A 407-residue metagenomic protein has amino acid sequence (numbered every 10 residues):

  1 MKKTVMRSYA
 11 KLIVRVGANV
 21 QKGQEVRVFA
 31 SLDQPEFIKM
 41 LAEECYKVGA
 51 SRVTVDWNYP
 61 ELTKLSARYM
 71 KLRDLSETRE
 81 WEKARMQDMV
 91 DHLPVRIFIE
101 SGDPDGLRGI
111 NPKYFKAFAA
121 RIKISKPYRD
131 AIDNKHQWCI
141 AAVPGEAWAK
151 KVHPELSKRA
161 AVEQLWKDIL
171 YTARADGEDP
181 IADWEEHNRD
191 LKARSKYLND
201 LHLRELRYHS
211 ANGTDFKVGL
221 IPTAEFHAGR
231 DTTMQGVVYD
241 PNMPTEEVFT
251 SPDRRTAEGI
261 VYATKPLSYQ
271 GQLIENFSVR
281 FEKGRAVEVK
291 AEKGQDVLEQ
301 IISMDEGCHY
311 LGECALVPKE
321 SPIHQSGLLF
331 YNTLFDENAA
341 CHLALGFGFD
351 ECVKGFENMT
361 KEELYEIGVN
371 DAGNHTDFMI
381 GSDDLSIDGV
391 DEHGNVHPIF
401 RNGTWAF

Functional and structural regions predicted by a protein language model:
M1-E258, G389, N395, W405-F407: Active-site bordering "gate/hinge" segments that shape substrate access to catalytic or cofactor-binding pockets
K11, N199-L201, Q270-Q272, G307 (+2 more regions): Short solvent-exposed loop/turn micro-motifs enriched in small/polar/acidic residues
G219, V289-K290, F400: Short linear motifs in exposed loops
T250-E306: Long, well-ordered mid-to-C-terminal structural blocks that present hydrophobic/aromatic surfaces
T256-E258, I274-N276, K283-A286, H309-E313 (+3 more regions): Active-site lining segments that contact anionic ligands and/or coordinate catalytic metals
E288-E357: Dual-mode signal for accessory low-complexity, basic/Gly-rich regions
E362-F407: Extended hydrophobic packing segments that form well-structured cores
